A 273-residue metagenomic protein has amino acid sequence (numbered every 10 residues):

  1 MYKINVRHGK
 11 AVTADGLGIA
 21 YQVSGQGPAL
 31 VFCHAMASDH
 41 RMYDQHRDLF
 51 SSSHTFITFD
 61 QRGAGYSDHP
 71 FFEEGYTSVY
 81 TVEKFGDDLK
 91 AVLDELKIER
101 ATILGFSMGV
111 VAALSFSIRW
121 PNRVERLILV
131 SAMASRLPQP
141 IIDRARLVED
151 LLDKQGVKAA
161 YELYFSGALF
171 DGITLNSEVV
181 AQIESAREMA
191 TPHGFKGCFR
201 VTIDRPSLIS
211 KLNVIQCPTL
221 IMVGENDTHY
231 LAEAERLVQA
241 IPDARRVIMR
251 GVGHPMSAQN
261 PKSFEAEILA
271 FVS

Functional and structural regions predicted by a protein language model:
T13, L17-F72: Conserved HGGG/HGGXW glycine-rich cap/lid loop of the alpha/beta-hydrolase fold
D48, I57-L104, A266: Active-site loop/oxyanion-hole signature of alpha/beta-hydrolase fold enzymes
G105-G109, A113: Gly/Ala-rich beta-loop-alpha elbow adjacent to hydrolase catalytic centers
L114, I118-R119, V124-K154: Flexible "cap/lid" loop of the alpha/beta hydrolase fold
P138-D143, K154-N213: Conserved alpha/beta-hydrolase catalytic His-Asp/Glu region
I215, I221-V223: Short beta-strand/loop motif that positions the catalytic acidic residue of the alpha/beta-hydrolase fold
T228-E233: Conserved alpha/beta-hydrolase "acid-adjacent" motif
A244-S273: Catalytic active-site module of serine/aspartate enzymes centered on a nucleophile-bearing elbow/loop
